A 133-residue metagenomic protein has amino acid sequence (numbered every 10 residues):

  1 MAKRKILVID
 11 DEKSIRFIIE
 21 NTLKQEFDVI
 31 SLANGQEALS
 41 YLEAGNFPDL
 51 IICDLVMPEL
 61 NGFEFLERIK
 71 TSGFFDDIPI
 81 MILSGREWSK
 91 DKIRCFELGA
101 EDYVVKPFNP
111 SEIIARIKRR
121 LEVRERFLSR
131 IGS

Functional and structural regions predicted by a protein language model:
K13-S31: Two-component/phosphorelay signaling modules centered on CheY-like receiver
S31-L50: Acidic, metal-coordinating helix/loop segments flanking the phosphotransfer/catalytic sites of two-component signaling
D54, S84: Active-site residues of response regulator receiver
M57: Receiver (REC) domain active-site loop signature in two-component systems and cognate sites in sensor histidine kinases
F108-I117: C-terminal output helix
E122-S133: CheY-like receiver
